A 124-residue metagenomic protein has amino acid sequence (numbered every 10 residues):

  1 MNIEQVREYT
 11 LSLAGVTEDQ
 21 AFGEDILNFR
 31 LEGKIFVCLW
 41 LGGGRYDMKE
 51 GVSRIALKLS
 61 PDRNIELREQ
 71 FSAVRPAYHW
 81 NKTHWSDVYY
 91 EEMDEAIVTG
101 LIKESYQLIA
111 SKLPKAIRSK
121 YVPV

Functional and structural regions predicted by a protein language model:
M1-V124: Charge-dense, helix-prone N-terminal extensions
